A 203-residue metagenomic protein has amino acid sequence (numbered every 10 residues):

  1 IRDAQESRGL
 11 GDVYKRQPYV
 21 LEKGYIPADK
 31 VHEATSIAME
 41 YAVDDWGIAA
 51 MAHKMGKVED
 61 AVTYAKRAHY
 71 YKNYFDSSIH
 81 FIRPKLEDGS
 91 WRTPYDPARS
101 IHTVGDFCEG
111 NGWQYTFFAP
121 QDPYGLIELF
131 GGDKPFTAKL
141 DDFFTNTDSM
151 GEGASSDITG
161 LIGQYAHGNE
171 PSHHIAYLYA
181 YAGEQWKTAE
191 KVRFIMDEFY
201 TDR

Functional and structural regions predicted by a protein language model:
I1-Y14: Single conserved hydrophobic/aromatic residue that forms the stacking wall/gate of nucleotide- or nucleobase-binding
Q17, A28, D133-A138, Q185-F194: Alpha-helical multipass membrane-protein architecture
P18-A34, P97-E109, G153, Y200-D202: Acidic/His metal-coordination segments adjacent to aromatic residues that form catalytic metal sites in metalloenzymes
G24-A28, M39-D44: Hydrophobic, small-residue-rich alpha-helical packing segments that form membrane-like cores
V31, M39, K72-N73: Catalytic cores of extracellular degradative/oxidative enzymes
E40-V58, S172, Y181-E190: Extended amphipathic alpha-helical segments enriched in small hydrophobics
A49, H53-S172: Catalytic cores of carbohydrate-active enzymes
L129, D142-T147, H167, H174-R203: Non-catalytic C-terminal accessory modules of carbohydrate-active enzymes
